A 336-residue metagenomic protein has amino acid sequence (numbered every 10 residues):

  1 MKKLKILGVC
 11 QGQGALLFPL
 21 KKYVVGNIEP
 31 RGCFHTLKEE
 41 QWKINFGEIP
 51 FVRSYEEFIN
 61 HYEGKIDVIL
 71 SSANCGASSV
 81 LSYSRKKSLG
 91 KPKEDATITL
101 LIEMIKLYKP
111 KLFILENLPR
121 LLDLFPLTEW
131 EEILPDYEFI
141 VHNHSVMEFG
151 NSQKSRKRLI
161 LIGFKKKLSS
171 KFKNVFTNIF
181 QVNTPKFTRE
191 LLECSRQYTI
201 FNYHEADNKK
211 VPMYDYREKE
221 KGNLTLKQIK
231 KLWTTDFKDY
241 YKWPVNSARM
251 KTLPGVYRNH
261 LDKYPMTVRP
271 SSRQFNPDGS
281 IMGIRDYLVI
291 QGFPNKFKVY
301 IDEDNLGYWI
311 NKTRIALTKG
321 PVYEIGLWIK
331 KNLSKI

Functional and structural regions predicted by a protein language model:
K2-K109, P119-D123: Core alpha/beta nucleotide-donor-binding catalytic domains of modification enzymes
K3, R156-R158, K263-P265: Extracellular structured ligand-interaction cores
A15, S72-C75, K165-S169, Q274 (+1 more regions): Short loop/turn segments at secondary-structure transitions that flank enzyme active sites
K38, F125-L127, P321: Residues at alpha-helix caps and immediate loop-helix transition turns in enzyme cores, especially N- and C-cap
N60-I66, C75-H260: Class I S-adenosyl-L-methionine
D215-I336: C-terminal target-recognition/interaction regions appended to catalytic cores
